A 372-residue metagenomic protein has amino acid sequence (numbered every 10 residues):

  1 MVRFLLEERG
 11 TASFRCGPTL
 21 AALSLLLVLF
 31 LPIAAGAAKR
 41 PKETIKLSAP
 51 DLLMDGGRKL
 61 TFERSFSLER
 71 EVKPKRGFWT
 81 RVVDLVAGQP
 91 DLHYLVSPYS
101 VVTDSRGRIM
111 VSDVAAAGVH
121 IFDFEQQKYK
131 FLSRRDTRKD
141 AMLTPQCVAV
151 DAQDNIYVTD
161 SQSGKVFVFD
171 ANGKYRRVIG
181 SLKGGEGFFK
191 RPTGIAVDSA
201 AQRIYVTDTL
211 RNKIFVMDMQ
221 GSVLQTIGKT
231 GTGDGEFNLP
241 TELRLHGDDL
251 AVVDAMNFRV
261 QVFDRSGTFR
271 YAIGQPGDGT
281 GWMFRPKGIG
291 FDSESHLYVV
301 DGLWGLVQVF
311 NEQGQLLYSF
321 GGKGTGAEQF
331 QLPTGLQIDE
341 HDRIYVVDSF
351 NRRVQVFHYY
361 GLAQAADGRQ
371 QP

Functional and structural regions predicted by a protein language model:
M1-C16: N-terminal secretory signal peptides that target proteins for export/translocation
G10, P18, V206-D208: Intrinsically disordered/low-complexity terminal segments and short unstructured peptides
A12-P18, L26, D234, T280 (+1 more regions): Hydrophobic residues within membrane-embedded alpha helices
A21-P32: Bacterial N-terminal signal peptides
A38-P372: Eukaryotic scaffold repeat domains enriched in small/polar residues
